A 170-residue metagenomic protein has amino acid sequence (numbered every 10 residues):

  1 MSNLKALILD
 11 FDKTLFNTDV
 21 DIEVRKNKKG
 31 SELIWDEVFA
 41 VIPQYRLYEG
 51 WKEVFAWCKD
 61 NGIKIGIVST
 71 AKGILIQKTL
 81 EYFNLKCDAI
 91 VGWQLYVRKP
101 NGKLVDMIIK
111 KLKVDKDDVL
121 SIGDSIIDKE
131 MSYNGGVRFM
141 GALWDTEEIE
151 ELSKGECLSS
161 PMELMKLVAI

Functional and structural regions predicted by a protein language model:
M1-L47: Active-site neighborhood of HAD-like aspartate-dependent phosphohydrolases
S2, N61-I63, L112-D118: Glycine-rich phosphate-binding loop signature in dinucleotide/nucleotide-binding domains
T14, D21, G73-I74, I127: Conserved Rossmann-like nucleotide-cofactor binding loop
E37-I67, G73-Q77, E81, G102-K103: Short, acidic loop-to-helix structural element flanking the phosphoryl-transfer center in phosphate-processing enzymes
K52-D60, I109, K129-Y133: Surface-exposed amphipathic alpha-helices with a cationic face
K86-K99: A short, structured active-site edge motif that brings together acidic residues
G102-K129: Conserved Lys-Pro-Asp/Glu-containing loop-to-beta segment of HAD-superfamily phosphomonoesterases, centered on
S121-S159: Acidic, Mg2+-coordinating phosphoryl-transfer loop and its flanking beta/alpha structural elements, shared across
